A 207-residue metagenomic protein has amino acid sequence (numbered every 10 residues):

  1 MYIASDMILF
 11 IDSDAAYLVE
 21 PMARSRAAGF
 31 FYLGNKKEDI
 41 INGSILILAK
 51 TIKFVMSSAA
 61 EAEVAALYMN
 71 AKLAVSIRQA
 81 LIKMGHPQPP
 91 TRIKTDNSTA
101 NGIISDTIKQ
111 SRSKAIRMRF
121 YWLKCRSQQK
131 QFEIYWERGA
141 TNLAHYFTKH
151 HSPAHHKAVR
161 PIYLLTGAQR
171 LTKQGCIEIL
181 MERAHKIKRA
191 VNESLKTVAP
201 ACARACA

Functional and structural regions predicted by a protein language model:
M1, G43-L46, K114, T141: Flexible, active-site-adjacent loop/turn segments at secondary-structure boundaries
M1-D6, I82-G85: A short acidic-Thr-Gly-centered motif at the start of a beta-strand
M1-I3, P21-M22, K124-R126: A general structural signal for short secondary-structure junctions and capping/turn motifs
D6-I8, Q129: Sequence-level motif detector for i,i+2 pairs with an aromatic at +2
M7, A27-G29, A144: Change "...and in nucleic-acid phosphodiester-cleaving endonucleases..." to "...and in nucleic-acid processing enzymes
L9-I11, I93-K94: Residue-level marker for buried hydrophobic side chains located in beta-strands that build the well-ordered beta-sheet
I11-A60: RNase H-like nuclease fold core
K50-A207: RNase H-like nuclease module associated with reverse transcription
